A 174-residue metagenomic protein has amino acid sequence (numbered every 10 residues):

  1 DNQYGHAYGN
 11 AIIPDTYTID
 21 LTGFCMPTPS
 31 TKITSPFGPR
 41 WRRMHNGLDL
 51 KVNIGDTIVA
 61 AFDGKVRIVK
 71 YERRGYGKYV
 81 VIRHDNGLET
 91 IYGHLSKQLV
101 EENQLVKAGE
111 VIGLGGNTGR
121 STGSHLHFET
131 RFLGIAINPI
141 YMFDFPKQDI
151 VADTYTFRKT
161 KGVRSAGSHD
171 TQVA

Functional and structural regions predicted by a protein language model:
D1-G77, A108, R158, R164-A174: Surface-exposed, glycine-biased beta-strand/turn segments
P36, V69-K70, Q98, G115-T118: Residue-level recognition of beta-strand microenvironments
F37-G38, K78-I91: Short, basic/aromatic beta-hairpin or loop at an interaction surface
G47, H94, H125-E129: Histidine-centered divalent metal-coordination motifs
L50, Y79-I82, K107-G119: Short hydrophobic beta/alpha edge segments that flank linear recognition/processing sites
N53, V69, N86-G109: Short histidine-centered loop motifs in beta-beta connectors
R74-V81, S124-L126: Short aromatic-glycine-enriched beta-strand elements
E101, E110, E129-A174: Acidic, glycine-rich catalytic/binding loops that coordinate metals and/or anionic ligands
